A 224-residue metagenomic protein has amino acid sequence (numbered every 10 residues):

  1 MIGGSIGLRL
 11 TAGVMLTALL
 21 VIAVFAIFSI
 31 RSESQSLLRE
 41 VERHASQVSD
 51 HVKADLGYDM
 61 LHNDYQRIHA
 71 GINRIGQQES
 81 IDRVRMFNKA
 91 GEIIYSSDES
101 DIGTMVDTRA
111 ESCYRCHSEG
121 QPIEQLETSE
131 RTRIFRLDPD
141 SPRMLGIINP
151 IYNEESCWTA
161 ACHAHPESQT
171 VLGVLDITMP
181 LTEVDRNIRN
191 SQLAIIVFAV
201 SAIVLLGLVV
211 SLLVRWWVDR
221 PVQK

Functional and structural regions predicted by a protein language model:
M1-R9, I30-L38, T182-A194: Juxtamembrane/transmembrane-helix boundary motifs in multi-pass membrane proteins
I2-R31, F198-L206, V210-L213: Extreme N-terminal signal-anchor transmembrane helix of membrane signaling/transducer proteins, especially in bacteria
G13, I27-V48, G57-I68: Membrane-proximal amphipathic alpha-helices that sit immediately adjacent to an N-terminal transmembrane/signal-anchor
S34, V210-K224: Cytoplasmic juxtamembrane amphipathic helix immediately C-terminal to a transmembrane segment
D55-A110: Extracytoplasmic/periplasmic helical hairpin of the input-sensing domain located between the first two N-terminal
I75, V174, L181-T182, I188-N190 (+2 more regions): Domain-level signature for proteins that mediate thiol-based redox and metal-cofactor handling
D101-L193: Extracytoplasmic
